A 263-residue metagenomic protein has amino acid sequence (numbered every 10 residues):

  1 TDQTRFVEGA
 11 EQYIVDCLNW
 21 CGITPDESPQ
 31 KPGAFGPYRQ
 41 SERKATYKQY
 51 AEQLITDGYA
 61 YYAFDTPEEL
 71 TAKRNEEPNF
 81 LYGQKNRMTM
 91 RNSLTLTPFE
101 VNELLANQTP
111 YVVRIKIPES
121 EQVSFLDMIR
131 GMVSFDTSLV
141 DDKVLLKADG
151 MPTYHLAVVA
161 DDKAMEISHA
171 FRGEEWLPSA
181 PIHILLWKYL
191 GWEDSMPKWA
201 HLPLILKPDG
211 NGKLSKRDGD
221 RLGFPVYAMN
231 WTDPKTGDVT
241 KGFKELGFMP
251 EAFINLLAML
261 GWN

Functional and structural regions predicted by a protein language model:
T1, A160, A164, L257: Short, histidine-centered active-site or binding-site loop motifs used for metal coordination, general acid-base
T1-N79, P178-L190, A252: N-terminal Rossmann-like or analogous alpha/beta NTP/dinucleotide-binding catalytic cores that position adenine
S28-G33, P37, G212-V239: Charged, glycine/proline-rich intrinsically disordered loops and linkers
E42, A170, K241-E245: Short, well-ordered beta-strand elements within core beta-sheets of diverse protein domains
T56, Y62, T66-D218, P225 (+1 more regions): Active-site cores that bind ATP or allylic diphosphates and position pyrophosphate for catalysis
V226-N263: A conserved active-site cap/scaffold subdomain adjacent to cofactor or substrate pockets
